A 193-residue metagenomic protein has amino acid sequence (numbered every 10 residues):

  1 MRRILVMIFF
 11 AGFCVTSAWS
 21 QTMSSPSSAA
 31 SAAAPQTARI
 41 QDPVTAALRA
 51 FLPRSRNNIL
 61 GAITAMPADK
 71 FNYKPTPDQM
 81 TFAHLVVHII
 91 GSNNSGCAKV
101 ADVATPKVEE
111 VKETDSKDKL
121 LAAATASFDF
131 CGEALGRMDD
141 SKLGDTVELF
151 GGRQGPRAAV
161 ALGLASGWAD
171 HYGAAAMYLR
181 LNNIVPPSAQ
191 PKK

Functional and structural regions predicted by a protein language model:
M1-I4: Positively charged n-region of N-terminal signal peptides that target proteins for export
V6-S17: Bacterial N-terminal signal peptides
F10, A65, H88-G91, A126: Residues within well-ordered alpha-helical secondary structure of globular protein domains
T16, F51, N58, L120-A123 (+1 more regions): Generic hydrophobic secondary-structure packing signal
Q21-A47, G91-R153, N182-K193: Short, helix-capping/interhelical loops that line the mouth of catalytic, cofactor-, or ligand-binding pockets
R49-P53, N57-L60, K70-E109, E148-K193: Short, contiguous alpha-helical
N58-G61, A65, A126, F130-R137 (+1 more regions): Solvent-exposed, charged/polar functional surfaces in cytosolic regulatory/catalytic domains
D69-K70, S141: Secondary-structure boundary/capping positions in well-ordered alpha/beta enzyme cores
